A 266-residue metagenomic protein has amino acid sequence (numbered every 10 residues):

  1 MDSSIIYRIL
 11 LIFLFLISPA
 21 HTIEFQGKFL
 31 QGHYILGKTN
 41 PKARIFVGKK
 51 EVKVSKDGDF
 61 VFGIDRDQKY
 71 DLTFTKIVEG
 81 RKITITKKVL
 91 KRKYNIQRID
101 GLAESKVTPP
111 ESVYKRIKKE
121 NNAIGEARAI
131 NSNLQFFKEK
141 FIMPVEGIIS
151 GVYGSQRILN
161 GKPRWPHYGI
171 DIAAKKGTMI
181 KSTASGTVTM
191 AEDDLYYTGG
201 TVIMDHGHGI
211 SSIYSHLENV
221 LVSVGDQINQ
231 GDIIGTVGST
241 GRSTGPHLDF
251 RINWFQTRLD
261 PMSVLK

Functional and structural regions predicted by a protein language model:
D2-I12: Sec-dependent signal peptide recognition, specifically the positively charged N-region followed immediately by
I9-L10, A20, G154: Cleavable N-terminal signal peptides
F15-P19: N-terminal signal peptide c-region/cleavage motif recognized by signal peptidases
H21-K93: Cationic-aromatic interfacial patches
T86-T198: Surface-exposed, glycine-biased beta-strand/turn segments
I172, T201-V202, N229-G241: Short hydrophobic beta/alpha edge segments that flank linear recognition/processing sites
M179-M190, V222-V237: Short, well-structured beta-strand-loop connectors
T183-E218, P246-R251: Zn2+-dependent peptidoglycan hydrolase active-site motif and core
